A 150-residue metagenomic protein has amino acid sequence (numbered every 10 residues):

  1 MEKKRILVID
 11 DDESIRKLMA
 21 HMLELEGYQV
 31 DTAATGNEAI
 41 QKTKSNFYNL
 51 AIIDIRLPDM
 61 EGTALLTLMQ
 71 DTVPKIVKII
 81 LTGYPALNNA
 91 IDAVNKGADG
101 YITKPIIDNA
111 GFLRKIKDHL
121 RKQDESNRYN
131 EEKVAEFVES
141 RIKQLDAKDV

Functional and structural regions predicted by a protein language model:
K4, T35, E61-A64, P85: Acidic catalytic/metal-coordinating carboxylates
R16, P58, T82: The feature encodes the CheY-like receiver
K17-L25: Charged docking surfaces used in two-component/phosphorelay signaling
Q41, T63-K75: Short amphipathic alpha-helix used as the core "switch/output" element in two-component signaling
D54: Active-site residues of response regulator receiver
R121-V150: CheY-like receiver
